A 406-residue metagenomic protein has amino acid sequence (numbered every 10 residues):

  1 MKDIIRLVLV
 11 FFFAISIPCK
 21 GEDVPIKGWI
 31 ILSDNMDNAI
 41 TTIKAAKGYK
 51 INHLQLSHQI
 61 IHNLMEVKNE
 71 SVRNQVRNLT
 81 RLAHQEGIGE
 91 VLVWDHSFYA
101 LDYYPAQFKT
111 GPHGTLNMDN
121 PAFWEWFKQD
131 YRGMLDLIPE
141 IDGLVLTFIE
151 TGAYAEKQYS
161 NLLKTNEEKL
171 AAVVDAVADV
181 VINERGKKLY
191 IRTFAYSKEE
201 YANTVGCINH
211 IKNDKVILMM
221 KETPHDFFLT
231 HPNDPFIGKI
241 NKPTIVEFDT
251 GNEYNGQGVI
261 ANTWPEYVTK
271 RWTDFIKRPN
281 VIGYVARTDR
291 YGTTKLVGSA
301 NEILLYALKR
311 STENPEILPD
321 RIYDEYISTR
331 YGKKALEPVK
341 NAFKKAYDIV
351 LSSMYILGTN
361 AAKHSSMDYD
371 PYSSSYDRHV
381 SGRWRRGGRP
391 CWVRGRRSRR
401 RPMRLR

Functional and structural regions predicted by a protein language model:
K2-V10: Sec-dependent signal peptide recognition, specifically the positively charged N-region followed immediately by
F13, C19-F148: Feature activates predominantly on carbohydrate-active enzymes
I30-S33, N52, E66-E70, N78 (+3 more regions): Catalytic-core regions of glycoside hydrolase
T288-R406: C-terminal non-catalytic alpha-helical accessory regions
